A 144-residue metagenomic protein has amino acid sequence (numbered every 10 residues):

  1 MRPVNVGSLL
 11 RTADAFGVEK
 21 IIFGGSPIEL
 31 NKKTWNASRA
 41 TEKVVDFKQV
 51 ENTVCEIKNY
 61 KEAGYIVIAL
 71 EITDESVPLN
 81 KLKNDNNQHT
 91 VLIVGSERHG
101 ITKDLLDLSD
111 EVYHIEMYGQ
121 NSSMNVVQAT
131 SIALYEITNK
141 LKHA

Functional and structural regions predicted by a protein language model:
M1-D74: RNA substrate-binding interface of SAM-dependent RNA methyltransferases
M1-R2, G100, N121: Glycine-/small-residue-rich active-site loops that bind phosphorylated ligands and cofactors
V6, K32-K33, P78-N80, T102-L105 (+1 more regions): Short glycine-/acidic-enriched loop or helix-start segments at secondary-structure transitions that form or flank
L9-R11, W35-S38, L82-D85, L106-S109 (+1 more regions): Short, glycine/charged-enriched secondary-structure capping and boundary segments
Q49, V94, V126: Conserved SAM-binding loop
I72-M117: Active-site/ligand-binding-proximal alpha/beta "capping" segment
K103-A144: Structured adenosyl-cofactor binding patch, chiefly the S-adenosyl-L-methionine
